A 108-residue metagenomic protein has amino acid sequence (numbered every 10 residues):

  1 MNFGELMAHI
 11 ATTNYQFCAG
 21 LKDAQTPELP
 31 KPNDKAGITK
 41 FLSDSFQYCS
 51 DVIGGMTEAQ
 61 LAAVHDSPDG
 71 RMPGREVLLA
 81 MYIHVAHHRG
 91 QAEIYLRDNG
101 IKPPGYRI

Functional and structural regions predicted by a protein language model:
M1-L29, D66-I108: Short, contiguous alpha-helical
D34-D66, M72-R89, E93: Acidic/histidine-rich alpha-helical segments that form the ligand environment of transition-metal centers
